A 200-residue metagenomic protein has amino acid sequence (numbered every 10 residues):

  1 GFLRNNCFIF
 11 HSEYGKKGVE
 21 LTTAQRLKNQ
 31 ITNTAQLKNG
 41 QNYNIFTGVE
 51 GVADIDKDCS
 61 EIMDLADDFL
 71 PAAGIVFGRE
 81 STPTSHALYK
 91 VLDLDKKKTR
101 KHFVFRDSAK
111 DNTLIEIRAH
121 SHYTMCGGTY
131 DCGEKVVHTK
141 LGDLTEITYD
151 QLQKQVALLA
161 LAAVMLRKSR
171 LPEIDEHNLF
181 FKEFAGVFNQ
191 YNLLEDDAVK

Functional and structural regions predicted by a protein language model:
G1-R167: Conserved phosphate/metal-binding and DNA-contacting active-site motifs used in DNA phosphodiester-bond processing
Y130, Y149-K200: Modules that initiate DNA replication and primer synthesis
